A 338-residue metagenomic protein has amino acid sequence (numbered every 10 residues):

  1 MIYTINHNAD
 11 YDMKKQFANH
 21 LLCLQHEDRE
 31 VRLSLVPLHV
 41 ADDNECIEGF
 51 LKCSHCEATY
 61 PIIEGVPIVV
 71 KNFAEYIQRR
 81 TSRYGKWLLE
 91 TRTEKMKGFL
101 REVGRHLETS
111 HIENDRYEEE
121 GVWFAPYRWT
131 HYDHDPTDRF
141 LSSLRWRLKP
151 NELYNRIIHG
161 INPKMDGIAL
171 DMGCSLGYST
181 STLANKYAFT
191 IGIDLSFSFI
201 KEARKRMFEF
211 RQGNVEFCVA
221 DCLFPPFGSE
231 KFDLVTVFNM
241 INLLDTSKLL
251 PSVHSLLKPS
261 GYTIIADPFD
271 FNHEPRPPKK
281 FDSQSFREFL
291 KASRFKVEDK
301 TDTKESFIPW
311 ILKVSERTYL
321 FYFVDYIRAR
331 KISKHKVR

Functional and structural regions predicted by a protein language model:
Y127-M165: Conserved alpha-helix/loop element of class I SAM-dependent methyltransferases that forms part of the SAM/SAH-binding
M165-S175: Conserved class I S-adenosyl-L-methionine
Y178, K186-F224: Class I SAM-dependent methyltransferase SAM/SAH-binding core
L223-V235: A short acidic, Gly/Pro-enriched loop at the edge of an enzyme's catalytic core that lines a small-molecule cofactor
L234-T246: A short SAM/SAH-binding and catalytic strip from SAM-dependent methyltransferases
K248-P259: A short glycine-rich, Lys/Arg-flanked "PGG" loop and its adjoining helix->strand segment in the class I
S260-F269: Conserved beta-strand signature within the Rossmann-like core of class I S-adenosyl-L-methionine
R276-D302: Conserved Class I S-adenosyl-L-methionine
